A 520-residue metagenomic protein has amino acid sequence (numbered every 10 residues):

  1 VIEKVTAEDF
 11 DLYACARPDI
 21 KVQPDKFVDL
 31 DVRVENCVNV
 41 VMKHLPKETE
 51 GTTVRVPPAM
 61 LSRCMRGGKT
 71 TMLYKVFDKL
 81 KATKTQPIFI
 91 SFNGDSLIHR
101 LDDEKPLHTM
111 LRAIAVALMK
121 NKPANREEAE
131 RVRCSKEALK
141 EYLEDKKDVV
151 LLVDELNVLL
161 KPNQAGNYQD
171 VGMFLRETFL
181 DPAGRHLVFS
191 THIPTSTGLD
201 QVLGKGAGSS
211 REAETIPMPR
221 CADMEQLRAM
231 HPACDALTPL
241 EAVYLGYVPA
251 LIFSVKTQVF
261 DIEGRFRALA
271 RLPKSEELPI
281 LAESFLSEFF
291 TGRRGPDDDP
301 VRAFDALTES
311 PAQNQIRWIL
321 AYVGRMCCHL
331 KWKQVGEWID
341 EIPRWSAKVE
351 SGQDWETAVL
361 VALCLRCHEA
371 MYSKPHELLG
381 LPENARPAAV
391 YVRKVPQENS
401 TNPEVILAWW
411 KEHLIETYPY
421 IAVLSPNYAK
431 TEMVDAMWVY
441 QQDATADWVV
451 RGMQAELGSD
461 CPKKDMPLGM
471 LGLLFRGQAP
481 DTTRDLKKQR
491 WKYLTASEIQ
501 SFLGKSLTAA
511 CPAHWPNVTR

Functional and structural regions predicted by a protein language model:
V1-R520: Charge-enriched interaction surfaces
